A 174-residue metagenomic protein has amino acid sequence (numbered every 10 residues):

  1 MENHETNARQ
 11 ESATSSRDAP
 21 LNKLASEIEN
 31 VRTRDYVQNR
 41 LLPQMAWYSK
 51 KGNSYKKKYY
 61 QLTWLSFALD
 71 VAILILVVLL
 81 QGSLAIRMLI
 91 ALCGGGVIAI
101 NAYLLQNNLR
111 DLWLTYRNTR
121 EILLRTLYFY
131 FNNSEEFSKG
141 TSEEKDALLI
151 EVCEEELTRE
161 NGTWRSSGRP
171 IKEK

Functional and structural regions predicted by a protein language model:
M1-K174: Conserved non-transmembrane functional hotspots
